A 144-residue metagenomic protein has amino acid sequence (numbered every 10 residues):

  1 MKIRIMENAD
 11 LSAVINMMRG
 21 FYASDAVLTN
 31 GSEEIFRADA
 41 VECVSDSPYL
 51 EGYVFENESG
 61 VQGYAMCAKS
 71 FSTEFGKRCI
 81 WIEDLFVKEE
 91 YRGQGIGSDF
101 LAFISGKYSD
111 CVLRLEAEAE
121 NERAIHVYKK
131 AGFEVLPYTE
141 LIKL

Functional and structural regions predicted by a protein language model:
K2-N16: A short beta-loop-alpha structural element at the N-terminal edge of CoA-dependent acyl/N-acetyltransferase catalytic
I5, S105, S109, K129-Y138: Conserved acetyl-CoA-binding loop of GNAT-fold acetyltransferases
R19-E42: Conserved GNAT-fold acetyl-CoA-binding loop/helix
E42-V54: A short helix-loop-beta-strand connector motif used in the catalytic cores of GNAT acetyltransferases and, in some
V54, G60-K69: Conserved beta-strand in the GNAT
E83-R92: A short, internal acetyl-CoA/4′-phosphopantetheine-binding micro-motif in the GNAT/acyltransferase core
Y91-F103: Conserved acetyl-CoA pyrophosphate-binding loop and the N-cap/start of the following alpha-helix in GNAT-like
S98-D99, R114, A119-P137: Conserved active-site alpha-helix within GNAT-family acetyltransferase domains
